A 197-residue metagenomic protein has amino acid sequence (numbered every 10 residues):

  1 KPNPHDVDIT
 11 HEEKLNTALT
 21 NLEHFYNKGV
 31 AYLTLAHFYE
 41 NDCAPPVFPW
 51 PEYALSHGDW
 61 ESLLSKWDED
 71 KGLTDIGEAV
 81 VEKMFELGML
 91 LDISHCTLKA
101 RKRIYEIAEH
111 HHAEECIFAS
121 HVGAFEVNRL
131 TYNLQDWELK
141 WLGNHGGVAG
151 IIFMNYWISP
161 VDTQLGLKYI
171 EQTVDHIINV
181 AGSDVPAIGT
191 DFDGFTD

Functional and structural regions predicted by a protein language model:
K1-A187: Extended, charged catalytic domains and RNA/DNA-binding interfaces, predominantly in divalent-metal-using enzymes
V185-D197: Active-site pocket scaffolds in enzymes
